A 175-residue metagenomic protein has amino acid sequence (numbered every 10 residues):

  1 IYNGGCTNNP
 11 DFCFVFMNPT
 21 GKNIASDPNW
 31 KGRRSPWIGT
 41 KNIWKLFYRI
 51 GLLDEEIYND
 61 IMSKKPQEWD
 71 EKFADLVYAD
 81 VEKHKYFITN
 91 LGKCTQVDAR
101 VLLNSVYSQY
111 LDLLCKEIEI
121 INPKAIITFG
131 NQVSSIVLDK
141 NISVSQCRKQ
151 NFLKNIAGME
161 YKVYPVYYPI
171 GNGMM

Functional and structural regions predicted by a protein language model:
I1-A125, N131-S145, Y161-P165, P169-N172: A polyanion-binding, active-site-adjacent surface
C147-M159: Short acidic-hydrophobic surface loop/beta-edge motif
